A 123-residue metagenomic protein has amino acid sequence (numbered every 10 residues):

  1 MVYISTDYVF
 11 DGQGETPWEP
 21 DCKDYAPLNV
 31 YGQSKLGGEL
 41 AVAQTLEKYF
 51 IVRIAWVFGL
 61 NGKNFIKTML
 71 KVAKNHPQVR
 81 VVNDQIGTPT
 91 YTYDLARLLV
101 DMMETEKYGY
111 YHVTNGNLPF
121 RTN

Functional and structural regions predicted by a protein language model:
V2-I4, V52: Hydrophobic structural elements of the Rossmann-like NAD(P)H-binding subdomain that define the short-chain
S5-D7, D84: Histidine-centered beta-alpha loop that forms part of the nucleotide-sugar donor binding/catalytic region in diverse
V9-V52, V57: Catalytic helix-loop patch of NAD(P)-dependent Rossmann-fold dehydrogenases
G12-G14, N61-G62, Y91, T122-N123: Short glycine-/acidic-enriched loop or helix-start segments at secondary-structure transitions that form or flank
W18, W56, F65, Y108-Y111 (+1 more regions): Tryptophan-centric aromatic hotspots in well-structured domains and transmembrane helices
N29, G87-T90, F120: Residue-level signal for the nucleotide or nucleotide-sugar donor/cofactor binding architecture
L40-G87, Y93-D94, V100-D101: NAD(P)-dependent short-chain dehydrogenase/reductase
L98, T105-N123: Mid/C-terminal beta-alpha module of Rossmann-like enzyme folds, strongest in SDR-family dehydrogenases/epimerases
